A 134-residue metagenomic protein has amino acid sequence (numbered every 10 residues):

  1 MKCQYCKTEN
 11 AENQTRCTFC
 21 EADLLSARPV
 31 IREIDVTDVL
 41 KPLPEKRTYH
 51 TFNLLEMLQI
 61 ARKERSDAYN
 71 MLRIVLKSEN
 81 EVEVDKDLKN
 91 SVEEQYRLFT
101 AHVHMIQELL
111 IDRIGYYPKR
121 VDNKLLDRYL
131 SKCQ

Functional and structural regions predicted by a protein language model:
C3-C6, C17-C20: Short cysteine-rich clusters marking metal-coordination/redox-active sites
N10, L24: Cys/His-rich microdomains that often coordinate metals
N13: Short metal-coordination and nucleic-acid-contact micro-motifs, chiefly zinc-binding Cys/His arrays
C20, K63-S66, M71, N123 (+1 more regions): General N-terminal targeting signals
R28-L88: Long, charge-rich boundary regions
M57-I60, E64-D67, M71, L88-S91 (+2 more regions): Charged, solvent-exposed faces of alpha-helical coiled-coils
V82-E93, D127-Q134: Repeat-unit-sized solenoid/scaffold elements
L110-K132: Long amphipathic alpha-helical coiled-coil segments
